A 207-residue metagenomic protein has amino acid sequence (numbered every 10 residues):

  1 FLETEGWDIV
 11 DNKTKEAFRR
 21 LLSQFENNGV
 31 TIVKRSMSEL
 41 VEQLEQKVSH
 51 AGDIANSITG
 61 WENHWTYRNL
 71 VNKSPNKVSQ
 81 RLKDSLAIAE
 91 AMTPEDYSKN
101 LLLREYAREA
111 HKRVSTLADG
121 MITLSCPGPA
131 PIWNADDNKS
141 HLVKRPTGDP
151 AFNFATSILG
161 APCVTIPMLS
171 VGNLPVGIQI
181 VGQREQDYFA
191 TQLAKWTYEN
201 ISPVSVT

Functional and structural regions predicted by a protein language model:
F1-D8, K15, R19-N28, M92 (+3 more regions): Structural helix-boundary/capping segments
F1-L2, I54-R108, P162-P175: Short helix-loop capping/hinge segments that flank enzyme active sites or metal/cofactor-binding pockets
N12-S36, R68-K73, Y97-A118, P146: Acyltransferase
V30-G52, L86-A87: Short connector loops at secondary-structure junctions
D53, A130-P150: Short, surface-exposed loop/helix-turn segments at secondary-structure junctions that function as lids/hinges flanking
R113, V143-I166: Small-aliphatic-rich amphipathic alpha-helix that forms the alpha element of a beta-alpha
C126: Short glycine-/small-residue-rich Rossmann-like dinucleotide-binding loops
